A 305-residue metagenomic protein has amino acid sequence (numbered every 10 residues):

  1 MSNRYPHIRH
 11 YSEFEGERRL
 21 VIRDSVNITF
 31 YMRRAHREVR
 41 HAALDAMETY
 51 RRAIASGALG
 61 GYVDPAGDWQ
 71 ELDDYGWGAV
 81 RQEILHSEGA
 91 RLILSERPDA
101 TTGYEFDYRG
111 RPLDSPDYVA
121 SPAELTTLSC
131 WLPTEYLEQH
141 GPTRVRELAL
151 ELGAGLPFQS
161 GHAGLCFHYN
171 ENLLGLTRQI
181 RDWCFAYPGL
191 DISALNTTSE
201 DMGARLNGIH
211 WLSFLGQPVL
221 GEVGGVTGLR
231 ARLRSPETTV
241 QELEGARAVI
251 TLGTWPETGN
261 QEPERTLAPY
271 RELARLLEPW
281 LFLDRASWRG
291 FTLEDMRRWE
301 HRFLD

Functional and structural regions predicted by a protein language model:
M1-Y62, E171-D305: C-terminal interaction module
I54-I180: Internal, hydrophobic cores of structured domains that mediate oligomerization or house catalytic pockets within large
